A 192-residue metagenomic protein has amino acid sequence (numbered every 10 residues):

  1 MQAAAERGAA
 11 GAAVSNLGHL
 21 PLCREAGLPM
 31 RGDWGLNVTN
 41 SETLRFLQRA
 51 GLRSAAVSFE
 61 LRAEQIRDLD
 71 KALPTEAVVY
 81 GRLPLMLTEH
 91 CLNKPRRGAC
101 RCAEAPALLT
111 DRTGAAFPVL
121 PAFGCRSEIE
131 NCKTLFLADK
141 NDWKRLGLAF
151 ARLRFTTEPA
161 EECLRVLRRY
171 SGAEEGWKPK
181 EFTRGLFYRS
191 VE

Functional and structural regions predicted by a protein language model:
M1-F46, A50-E192: Active-site pocket-lining/capping segments in soluble small-molecule metabolic enzymes
